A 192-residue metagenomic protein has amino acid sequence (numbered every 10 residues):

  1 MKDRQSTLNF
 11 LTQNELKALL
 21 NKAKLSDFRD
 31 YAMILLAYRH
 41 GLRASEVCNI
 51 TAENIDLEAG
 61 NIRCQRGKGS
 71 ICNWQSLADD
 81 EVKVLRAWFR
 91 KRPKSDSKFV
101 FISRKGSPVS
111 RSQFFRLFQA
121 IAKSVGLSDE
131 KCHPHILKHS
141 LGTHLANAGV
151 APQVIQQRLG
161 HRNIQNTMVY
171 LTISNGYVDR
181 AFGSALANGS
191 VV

Functional and structural regions predicted by a protein language model:
M1-V192: Conserved catalytic core of the tyrosine transesterase superfamily
